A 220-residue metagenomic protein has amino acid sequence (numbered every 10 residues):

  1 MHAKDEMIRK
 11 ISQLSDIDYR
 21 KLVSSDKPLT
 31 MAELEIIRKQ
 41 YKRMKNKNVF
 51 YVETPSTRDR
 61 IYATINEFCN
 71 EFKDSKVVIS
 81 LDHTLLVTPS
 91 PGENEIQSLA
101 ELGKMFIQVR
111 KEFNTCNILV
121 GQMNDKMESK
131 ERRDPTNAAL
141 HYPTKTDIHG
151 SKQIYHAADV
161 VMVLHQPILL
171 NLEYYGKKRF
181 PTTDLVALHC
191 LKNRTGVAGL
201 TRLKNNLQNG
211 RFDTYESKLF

Functional and structural regions predicted by a protein language model:
M1-K4, E53-A187, F220: P-loop NTPase motor core
M1-S75, R202: Cytosolic-facing regulatory segments adjacent to core modules
Q13, I17, V161, N193 (+1 more regions): Phosphate/oxyanion-binding loops and surfaces in catalytic or ligand/nucleic-acid-binding neighborhoods
S15-R20, F72-D74, E101-L102, D184 (+1 more regions): Short, surface-exposed linear patches
L22, K145-I148, F212: Short clusters of hydrophobic/aromatic residues that line enzyme substrate/ligand-binding pockets
K27, Q153, Q208, S217-F220: Short capping/connector residues at structural and topological boundaries
M31-R43, H149-G150, Y175-K178, H189-N193: Intrinsically disordered, low-complexity boundary segments flanking structured domains
L169-S217: P-loop/Walker A phosphate-binding loop and immediately adjacent motor/lid segment at beta-alpha junctions
